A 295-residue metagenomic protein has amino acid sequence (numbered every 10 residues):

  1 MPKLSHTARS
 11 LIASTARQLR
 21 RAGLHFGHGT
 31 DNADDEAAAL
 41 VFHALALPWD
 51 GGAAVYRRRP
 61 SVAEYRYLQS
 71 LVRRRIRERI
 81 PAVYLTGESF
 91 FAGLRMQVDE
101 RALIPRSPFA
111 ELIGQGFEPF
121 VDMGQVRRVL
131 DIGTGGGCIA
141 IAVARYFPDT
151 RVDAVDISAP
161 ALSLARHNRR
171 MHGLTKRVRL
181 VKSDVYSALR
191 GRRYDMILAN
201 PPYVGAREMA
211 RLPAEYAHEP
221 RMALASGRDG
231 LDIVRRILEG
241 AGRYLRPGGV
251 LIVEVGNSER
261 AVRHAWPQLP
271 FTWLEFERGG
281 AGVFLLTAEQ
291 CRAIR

Functional and structural regions predicted by a protein language model:
P2-A92: N-terminal auxiliary segments of SAM/dcSAM-dependent transferases
S5-R9, D34, S61-Y65, L103-R106 (+3 more regions): Short, solvent-exposed loop/helix junctions and linker helices that flank or host conserved functional motifs
I12, A37-A38, Y65-L68, G136 (+4 more regions): A general structural signal for well-ordered alpha-helical segments in protein cores
A22-F26, G116-M123, L245: Alpha-helix termini
L40, R79, F109, I139 (+3 more regions): Residue-level signal for inorganic ion chemistry
A54-Y56, P60-D149, I157-L164: SAM-dependent Rossmann-like transferase core, predominantly class I methyltransferases with a strong bias toward
G114-Q115, D149-R151, V155-R295: S-adenosylmethionine
